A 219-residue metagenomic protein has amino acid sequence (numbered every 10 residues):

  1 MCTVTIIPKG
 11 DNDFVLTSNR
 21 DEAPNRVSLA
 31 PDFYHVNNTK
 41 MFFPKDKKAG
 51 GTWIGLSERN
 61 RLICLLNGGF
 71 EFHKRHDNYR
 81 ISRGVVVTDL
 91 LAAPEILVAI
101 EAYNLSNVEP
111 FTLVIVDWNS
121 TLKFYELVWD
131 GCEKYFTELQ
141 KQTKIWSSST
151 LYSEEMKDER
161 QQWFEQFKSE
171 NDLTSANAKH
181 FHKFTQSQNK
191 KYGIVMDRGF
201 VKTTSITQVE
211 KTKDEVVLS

Functional and structural regions predicted by a protein language model:
M1-S219: N-terminal nucleophile
